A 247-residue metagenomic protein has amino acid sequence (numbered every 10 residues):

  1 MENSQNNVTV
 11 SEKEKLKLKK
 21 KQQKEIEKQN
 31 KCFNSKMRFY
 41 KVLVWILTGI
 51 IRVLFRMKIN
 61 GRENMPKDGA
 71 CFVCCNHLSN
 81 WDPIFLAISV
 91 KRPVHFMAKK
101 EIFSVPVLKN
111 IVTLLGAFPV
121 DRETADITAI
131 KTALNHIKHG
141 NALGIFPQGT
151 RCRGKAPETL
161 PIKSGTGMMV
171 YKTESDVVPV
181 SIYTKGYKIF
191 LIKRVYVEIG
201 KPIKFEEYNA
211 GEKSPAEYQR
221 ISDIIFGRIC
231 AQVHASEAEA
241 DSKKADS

Functional and structural regions predicted by a protein language model:
E2, V10-G61, F85, P106-L115: A transmembrane-helix-recognition feature enriched in membrane-embedded lipid enzymes and envelope glyco-/phospholipid
E2-S35, I130-S247: Non-catalytic C-terminal accessory region of glycerolipid acyltransferases and related lyso-lipid remodeling enzymes
I46-L47, L114-V120, G149-R153: Short, basic, glycine/proline-bearing loop/turn elements
I59, A117-P119, V177, Y196: Conserved beta-strand scaffold positions in the cores of enzyme catalytic domains, especially in NTP/NDP-utilizing
G61, A98-K99, G116, F146-Q148 (+1 more regions): A secondary-structure boundary/capping signal
M65-T124, T132: Catalytic core of membrane glycerolipid acyltransferases/transacylases, capturing the structured, soluble-facing
E123-D126, T159: A conditional alpha-helix N-cap/helix-loop micro-motif detector
